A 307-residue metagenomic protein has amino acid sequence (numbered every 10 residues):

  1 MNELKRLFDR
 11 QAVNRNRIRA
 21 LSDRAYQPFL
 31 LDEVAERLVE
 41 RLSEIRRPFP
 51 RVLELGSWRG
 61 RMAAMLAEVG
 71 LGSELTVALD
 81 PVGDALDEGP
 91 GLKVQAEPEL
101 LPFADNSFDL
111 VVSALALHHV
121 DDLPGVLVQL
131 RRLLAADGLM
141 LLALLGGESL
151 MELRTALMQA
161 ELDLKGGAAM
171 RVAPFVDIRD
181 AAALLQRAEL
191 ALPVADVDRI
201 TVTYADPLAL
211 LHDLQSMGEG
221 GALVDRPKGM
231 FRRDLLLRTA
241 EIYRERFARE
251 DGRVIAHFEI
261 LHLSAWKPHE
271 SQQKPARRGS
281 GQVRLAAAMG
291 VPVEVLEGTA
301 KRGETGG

Functional and structural regions predicted by a protein language model:
M1-P50: Class I SAM-dependent methyltransferase Rossmann-like catalytic core, especially the SAM/SAH-binding loop
V39, A188, L208-G307: C-terminal lobe and adjacent flexible extensions of AdoMet/dcAdoMet transferase-like proteins
E40-L110, P124-V128: Class I SAM-dependent methyltransferase SAM/SAH-binding core
E74, G91, G138, A191-P193: A structural micro-motif
L115-H118: Short catalytic micro-motifs in class I SAM-dependent methyltransferases
P124-L139: A short glycine-rich, Lys/Arg-flanked "PGG" loop and its adjoining helix->strand segment in the class I
L141-A209, M217-M230: Conserved catalytic/acceptor-binding region of the Class I
